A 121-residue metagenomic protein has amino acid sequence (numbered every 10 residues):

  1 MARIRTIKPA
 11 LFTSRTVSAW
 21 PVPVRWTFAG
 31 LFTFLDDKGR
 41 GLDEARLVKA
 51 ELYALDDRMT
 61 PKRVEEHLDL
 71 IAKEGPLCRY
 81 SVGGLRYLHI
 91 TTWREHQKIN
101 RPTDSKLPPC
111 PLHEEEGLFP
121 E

Functional and structural regions predicted by a protein language model:
M1-A19, D57-E121: Winged-helix/helix-turn-helix nucleic-acid-interaction surface
I7-L42: Short alpha-helical segments that sit at the start of domains
R25, A45, P61-V64: Generic preference for well-ordered alpha-helical elements
G30, A50-E51, L70: Residue-level signal for well-ordered alpha-helical scaffold segments within enzymatic catalytic domains
T33, L55-D56: A generic structural signal for short
K38-L55: Short acidic, hydrophobic short linear motifs in intrinsically disordered regions
